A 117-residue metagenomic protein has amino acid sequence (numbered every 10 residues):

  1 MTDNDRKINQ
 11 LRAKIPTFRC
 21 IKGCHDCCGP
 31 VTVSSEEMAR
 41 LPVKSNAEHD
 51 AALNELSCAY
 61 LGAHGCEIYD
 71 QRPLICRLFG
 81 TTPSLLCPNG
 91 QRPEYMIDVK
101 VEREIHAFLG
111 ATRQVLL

Functional and structural regions predicted by a protein language model:
M1-L117: Short loop/turn segments that flank or connect secondary-structure elements
